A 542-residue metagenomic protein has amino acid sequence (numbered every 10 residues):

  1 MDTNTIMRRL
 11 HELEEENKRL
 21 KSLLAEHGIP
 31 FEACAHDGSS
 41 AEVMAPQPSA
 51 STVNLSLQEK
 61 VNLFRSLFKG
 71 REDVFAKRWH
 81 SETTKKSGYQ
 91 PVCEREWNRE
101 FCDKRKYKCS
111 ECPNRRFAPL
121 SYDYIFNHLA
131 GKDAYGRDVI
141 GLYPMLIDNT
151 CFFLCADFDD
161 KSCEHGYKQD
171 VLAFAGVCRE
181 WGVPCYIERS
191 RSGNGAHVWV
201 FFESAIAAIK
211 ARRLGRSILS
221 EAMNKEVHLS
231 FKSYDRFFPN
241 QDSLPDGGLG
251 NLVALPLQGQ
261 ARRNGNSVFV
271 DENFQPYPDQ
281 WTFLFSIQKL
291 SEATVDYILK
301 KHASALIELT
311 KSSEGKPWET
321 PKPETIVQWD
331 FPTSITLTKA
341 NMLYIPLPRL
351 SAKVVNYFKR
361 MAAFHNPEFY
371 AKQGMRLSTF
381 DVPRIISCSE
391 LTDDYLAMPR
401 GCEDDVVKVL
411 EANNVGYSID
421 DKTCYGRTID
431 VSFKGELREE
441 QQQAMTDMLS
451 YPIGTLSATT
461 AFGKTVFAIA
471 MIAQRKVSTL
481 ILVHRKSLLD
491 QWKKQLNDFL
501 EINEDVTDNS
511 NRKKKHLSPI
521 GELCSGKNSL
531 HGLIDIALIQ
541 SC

Functional and structural regions predicted by a protein language model:
D2, I6-R9, E16-R19, L23 (+1 more regions): Heptad-repeat coiled-coil/leucine-zipper oligomerization helices
T52-N194, F201-R213, S217: Signature for HUH/AEP ssDNA processing cores
V139-K168, E203-E319: DNA replication initiation modules
P317-D420: N-terminal accessory nucleic-acid engagement/regulatory domains that precede and modulate ATP-driven motor cores
S387-E390, V409-A412, G416-S457: Conserved pre-motif I regulatory segment
S450-R475, L480: Walker A/P-loop
S487-G526: Conserved helix-turn-beta segment of the N-terminal RecA-like "Helicase ATP-binding" lobe in SF1/SF2 helicases
C524-D535: Conserved motor-coupling elements within RecA-like helicase/translocase cores
